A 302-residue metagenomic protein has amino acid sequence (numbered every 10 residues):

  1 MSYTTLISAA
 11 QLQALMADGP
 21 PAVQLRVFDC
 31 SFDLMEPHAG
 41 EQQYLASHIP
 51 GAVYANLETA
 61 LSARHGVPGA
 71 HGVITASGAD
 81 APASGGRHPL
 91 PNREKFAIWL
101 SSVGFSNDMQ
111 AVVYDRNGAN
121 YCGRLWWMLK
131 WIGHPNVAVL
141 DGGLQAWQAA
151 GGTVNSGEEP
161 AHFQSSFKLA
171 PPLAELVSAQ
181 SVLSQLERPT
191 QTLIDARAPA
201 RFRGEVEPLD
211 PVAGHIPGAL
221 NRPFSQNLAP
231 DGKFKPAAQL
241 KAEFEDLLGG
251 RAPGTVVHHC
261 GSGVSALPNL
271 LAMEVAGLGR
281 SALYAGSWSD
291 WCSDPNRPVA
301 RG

Functional and structural regions predicted by a protein language model:
M1-G302: Cytosolic catalytic domains that perform sulfur/thiol-centered chemistry
